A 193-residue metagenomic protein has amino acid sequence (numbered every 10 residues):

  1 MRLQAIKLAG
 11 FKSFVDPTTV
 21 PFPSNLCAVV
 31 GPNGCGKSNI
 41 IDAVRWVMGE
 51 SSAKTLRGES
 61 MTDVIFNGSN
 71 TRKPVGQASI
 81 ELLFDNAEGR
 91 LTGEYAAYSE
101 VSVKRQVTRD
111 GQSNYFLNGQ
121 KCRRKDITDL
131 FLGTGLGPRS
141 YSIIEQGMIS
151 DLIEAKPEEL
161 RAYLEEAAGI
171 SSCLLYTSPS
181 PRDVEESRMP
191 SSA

Functional and structural regions predicted by a protein language model:
R2-S178: Gly/Lys-enriched N-terminal cap/neck module of very large, oligomeric protein machines
Y176-A193: Single conserved hydrophobic/aromatic residue that forms the stacking wall/gate of nucleotide- or nucleobase-binding
